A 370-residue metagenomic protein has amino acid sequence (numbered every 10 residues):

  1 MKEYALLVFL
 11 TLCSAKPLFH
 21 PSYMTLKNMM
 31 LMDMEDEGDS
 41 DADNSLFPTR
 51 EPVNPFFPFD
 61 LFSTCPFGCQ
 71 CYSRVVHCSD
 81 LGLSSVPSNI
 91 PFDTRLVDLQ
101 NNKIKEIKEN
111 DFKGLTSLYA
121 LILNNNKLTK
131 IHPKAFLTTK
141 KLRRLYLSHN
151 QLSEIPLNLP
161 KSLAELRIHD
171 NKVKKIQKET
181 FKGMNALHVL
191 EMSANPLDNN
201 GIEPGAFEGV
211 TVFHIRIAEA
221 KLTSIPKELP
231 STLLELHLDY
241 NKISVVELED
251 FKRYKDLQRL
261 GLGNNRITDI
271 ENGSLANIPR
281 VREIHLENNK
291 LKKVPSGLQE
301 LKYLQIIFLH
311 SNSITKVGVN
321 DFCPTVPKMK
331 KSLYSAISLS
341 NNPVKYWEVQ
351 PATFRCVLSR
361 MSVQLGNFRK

Functional and structural regions predicted by a protein language model:
M1-V75, S313-K316, Y346-K370: Terminal targeting and flexible regions in eukaryotic proteins, enriched in but not limited to LRR-containing proteins
Q70-A120, L233: LRR N-terminal entry segment and analogous cap-like coil->beta motifs
V75, L96-D98, S117-A120, K130 (+13 more regions): Conserved LRR concave beta-strand detector
L81, N102, L123-N126, L147-N150 (+8 more regions): Consensus "Asn ladder" position of solenoid repeat domains
S84, K105, L128-T129, L152-S153 (+12 more regions): Leucine-rich repeat
V86, I107-N110, L115, I131-K134 (+14 more regions): Canonical leucine-rich repeat
I90-D93, K113-L118, L137-L142, N158-L163 (+8 more regions): Leucine-rich repeat
P196-I202, V210-I215, P279-K370: Leucine-rich repeat domain C-terminal region
